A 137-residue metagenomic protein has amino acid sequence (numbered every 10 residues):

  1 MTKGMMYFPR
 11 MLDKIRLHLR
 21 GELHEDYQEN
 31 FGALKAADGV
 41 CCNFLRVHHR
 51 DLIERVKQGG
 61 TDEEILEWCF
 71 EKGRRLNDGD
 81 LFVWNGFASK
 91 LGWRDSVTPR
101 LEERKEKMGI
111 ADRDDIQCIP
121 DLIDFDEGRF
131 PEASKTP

Functional and structural regions predicted by a protein language model:
M1, M5, K35-A37, C42 (+2 more regions): Homeobox/homeodomain signature
M1-F31, F87-P137: Polar/charged low-complexity regulatory segments
M5-F8, H49, D62-E63, L81 (+1 more regions): Alpha-helix initiation and N-capping motif
L23-F70: Amphipathic alpha-helical packing elements
L52, V56-I110: Amphipathic protein-protein interaction modules
